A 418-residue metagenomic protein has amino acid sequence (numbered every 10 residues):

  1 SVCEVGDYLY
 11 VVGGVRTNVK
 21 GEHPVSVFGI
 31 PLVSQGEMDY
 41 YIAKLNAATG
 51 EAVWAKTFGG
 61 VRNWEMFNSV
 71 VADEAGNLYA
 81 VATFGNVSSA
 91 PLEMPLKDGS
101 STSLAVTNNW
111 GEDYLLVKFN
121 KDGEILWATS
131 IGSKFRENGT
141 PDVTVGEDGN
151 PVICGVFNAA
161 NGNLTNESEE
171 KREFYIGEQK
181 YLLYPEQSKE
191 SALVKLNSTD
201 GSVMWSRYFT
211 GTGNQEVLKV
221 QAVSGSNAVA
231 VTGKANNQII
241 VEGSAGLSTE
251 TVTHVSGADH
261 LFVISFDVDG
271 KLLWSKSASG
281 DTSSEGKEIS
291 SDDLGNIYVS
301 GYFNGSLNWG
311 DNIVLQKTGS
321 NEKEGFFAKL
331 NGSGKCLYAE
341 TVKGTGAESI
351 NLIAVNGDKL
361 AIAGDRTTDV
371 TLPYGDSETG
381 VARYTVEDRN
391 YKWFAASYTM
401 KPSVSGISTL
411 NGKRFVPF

Functional and structural regions predicted by a protein language model:
S1-F418: A sequence-level/structural motif corresponding to short, flexible coil/turn segments enriched in small polar residues
